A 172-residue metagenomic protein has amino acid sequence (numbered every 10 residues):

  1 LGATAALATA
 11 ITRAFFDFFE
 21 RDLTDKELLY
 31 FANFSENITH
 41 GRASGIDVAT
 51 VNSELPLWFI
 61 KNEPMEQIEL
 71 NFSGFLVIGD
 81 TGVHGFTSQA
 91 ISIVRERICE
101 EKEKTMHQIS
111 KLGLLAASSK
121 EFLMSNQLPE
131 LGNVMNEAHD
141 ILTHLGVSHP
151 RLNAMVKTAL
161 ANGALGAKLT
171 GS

Functional and structural regions predicted by a protein language model:
G2-A6, A43, M106: Short, conserved micro-motifs enriched in small and acidic residues
G2-R21: DPxDG-like acidic metal-binding loop motif
F18-L23, Y30-R42, V48-L169: C-terminal nucleotide
